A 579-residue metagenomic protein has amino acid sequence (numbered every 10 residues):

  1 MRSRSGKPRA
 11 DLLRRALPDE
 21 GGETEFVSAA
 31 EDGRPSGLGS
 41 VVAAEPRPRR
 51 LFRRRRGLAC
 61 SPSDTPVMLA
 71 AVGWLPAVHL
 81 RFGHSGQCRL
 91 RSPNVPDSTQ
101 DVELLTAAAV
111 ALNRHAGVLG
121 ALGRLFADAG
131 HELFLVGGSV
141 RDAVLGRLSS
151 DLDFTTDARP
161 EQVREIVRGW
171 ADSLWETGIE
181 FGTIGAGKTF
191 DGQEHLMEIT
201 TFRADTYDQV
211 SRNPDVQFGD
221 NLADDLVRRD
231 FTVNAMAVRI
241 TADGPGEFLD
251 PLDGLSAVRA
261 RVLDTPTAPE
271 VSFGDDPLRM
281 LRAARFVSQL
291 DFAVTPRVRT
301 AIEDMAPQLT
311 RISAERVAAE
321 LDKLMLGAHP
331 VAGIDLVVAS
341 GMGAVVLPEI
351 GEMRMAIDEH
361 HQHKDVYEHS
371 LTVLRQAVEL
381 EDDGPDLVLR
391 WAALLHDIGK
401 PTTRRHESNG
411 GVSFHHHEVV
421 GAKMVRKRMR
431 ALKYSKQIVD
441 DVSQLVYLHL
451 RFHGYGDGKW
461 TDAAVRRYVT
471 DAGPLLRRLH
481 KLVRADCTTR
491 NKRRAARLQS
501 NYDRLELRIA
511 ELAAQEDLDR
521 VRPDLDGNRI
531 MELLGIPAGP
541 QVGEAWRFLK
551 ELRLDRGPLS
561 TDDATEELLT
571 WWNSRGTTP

Functional and structural regions predicted by a protein language model:
R2-A16, G21-T24, S28-A29, G39 (+2 more regions): Catalytic cores of the polymerase beta-like nucleotidyltransferase superfamily and closely associated nucleotide
P35-R47: Short, composition-biased linear "edge" segments at structural boundaries
